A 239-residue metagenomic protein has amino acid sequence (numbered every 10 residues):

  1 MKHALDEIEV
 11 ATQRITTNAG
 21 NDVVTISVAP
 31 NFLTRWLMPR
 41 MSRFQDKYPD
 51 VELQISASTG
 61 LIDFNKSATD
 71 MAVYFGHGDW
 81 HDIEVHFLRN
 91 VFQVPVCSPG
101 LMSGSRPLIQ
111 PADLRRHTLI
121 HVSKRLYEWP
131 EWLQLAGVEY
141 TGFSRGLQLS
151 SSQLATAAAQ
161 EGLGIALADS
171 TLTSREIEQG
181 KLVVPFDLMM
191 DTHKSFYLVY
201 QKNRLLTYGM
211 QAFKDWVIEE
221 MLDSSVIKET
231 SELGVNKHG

Functional and structural regions predicted by a protein language model:
M1-T17: Alpha-helical "hinge/linker" immediately C-terminal to small N-terminal DNA-binding modules
T17-V24, D113-R116: Immediate post-signal peptide segment of exported/extracytoplasmic ligand-binding proteins
N21-H81, T230-V235, G239: Central regulatory/effector-binding core of bacterial HTH transcription factors
T25-S27, A72, I120, A166 (+1 more regions): Short, well-ordered beta-strand segments
K47, Q54-Q148: Acidic, Gly/Pro-rich loop/turn segments at junctions of secondary structure
D50, S170-Q179, M189-G239: C-terminal effector-binding regulatory domain of bacterial HTH transcription factors
H86, A112, T156-A157, Q211: Alpha-helical segments flanking ligand/cofactor-binding loops in enzyme cores
T141-V184, D191: Hydrophobic hinge/microswitch elements
